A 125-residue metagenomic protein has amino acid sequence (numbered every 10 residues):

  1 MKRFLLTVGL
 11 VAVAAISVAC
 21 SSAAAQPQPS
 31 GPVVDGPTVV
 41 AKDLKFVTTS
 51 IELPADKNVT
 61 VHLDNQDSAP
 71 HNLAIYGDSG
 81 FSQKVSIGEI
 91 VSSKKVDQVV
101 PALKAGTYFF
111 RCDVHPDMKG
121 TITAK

Functional and structural regions predicted by a protein language model:
K2-G9, V13-K125: Extracytoplasmic copper-binding redox domains, predominantly the cupredoxin/blue-copper superfamily
